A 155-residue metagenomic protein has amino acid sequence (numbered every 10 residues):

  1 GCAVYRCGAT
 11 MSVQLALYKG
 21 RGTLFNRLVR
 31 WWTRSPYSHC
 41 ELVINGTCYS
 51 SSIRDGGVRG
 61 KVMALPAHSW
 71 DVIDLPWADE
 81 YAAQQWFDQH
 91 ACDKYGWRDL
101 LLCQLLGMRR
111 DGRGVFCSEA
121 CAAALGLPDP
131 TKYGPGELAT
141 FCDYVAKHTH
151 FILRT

Functional and structural regions predicted by a protein language model:
G1-T10: Short, Lys/Arg-enriched N-terminal segments with co-localized hydrophobic residues within the first ~10-30 amino acids
Q14-W77, L101-D111: Glycine-rich catalytic cores of cysteine/serine-nucleophile enzymes that process amide/ester linkages in cell-envelope
L24-R27, A82-W86, E137-T140: Exposed alpha-helical structural elements
V58, D79-A83, C117: Amphipathic alpha-helical interface surfaces
P76-L100: A structural motif
L100-T155: Activation targets extended, charge/polar-rich intrinsically disordered C-terminal tails
